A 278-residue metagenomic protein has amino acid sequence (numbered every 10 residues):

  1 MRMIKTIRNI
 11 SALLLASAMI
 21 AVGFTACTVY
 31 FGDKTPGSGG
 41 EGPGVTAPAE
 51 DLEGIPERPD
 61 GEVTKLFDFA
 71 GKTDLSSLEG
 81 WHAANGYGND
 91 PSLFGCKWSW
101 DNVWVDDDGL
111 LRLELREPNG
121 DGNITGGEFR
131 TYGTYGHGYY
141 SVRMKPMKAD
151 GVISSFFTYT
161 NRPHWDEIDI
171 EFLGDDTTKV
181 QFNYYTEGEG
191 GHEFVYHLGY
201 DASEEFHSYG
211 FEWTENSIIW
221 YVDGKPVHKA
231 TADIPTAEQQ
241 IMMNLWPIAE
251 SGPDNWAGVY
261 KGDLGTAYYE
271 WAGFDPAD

Functional and structural regions predicted by a protein language model:
M1-I4, T28: N-terminal hydrophobic targeting signals that begin at the initiator methionine
M3-L14: Bacterial N-terminal signal peptides that target proteins for export
K5, G32-D33: Intrinsically disordered, low-complexity regions enriched in serine, threonine, proline and polar/charged residues
S17-A21, D121-N123: Alpha-helical transmembrane segments
F24-A26: C-terminal motif of bacterial Sec signal peptides marking the signal peptidase cleavage site
V29-F31, G37-D278: GH16 jelly-roll
